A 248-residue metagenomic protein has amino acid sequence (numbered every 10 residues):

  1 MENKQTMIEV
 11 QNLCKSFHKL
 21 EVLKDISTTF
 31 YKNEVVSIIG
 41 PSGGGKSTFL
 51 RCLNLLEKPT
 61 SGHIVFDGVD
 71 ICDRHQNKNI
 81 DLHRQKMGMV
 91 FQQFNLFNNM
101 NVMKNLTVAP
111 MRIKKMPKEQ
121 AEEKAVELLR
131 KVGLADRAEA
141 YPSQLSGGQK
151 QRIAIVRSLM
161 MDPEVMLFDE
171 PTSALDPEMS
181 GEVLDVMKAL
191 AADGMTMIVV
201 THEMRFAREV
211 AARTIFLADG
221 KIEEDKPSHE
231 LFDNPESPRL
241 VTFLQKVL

Functional and structural regions predicted by a protein language model:
Q5-S228: ABC family nucleotide-binding domain
L217-D219, E223-D225, H229-L248: C-terminal boundary and immediately downstream tail of ABC-type ATPase nucleotide-binding domains
